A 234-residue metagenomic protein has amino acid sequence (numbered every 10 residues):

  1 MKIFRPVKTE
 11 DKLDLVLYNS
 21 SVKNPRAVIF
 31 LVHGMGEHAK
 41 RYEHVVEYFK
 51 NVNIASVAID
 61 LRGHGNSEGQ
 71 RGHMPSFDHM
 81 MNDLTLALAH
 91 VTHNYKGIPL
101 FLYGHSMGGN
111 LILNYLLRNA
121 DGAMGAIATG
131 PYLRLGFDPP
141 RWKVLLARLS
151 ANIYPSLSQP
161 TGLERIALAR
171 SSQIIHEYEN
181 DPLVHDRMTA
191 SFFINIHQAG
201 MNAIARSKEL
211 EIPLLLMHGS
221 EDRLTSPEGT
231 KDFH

Functional and structural regions predicted by a protein language model:
M1-V22: N-terminal cap/lid segment of alpha/beta-hydrolase-fold proteins
R26-G34: Short beta-strand element of the alpha/beta-hydrolase
G36-A39, G65-Y95: Catalytic nucleophile-loop/oxyanion-hole region of alpha/beta-hydrolase and closely related hydrolase-like folds
V46-Q70: Conserved alpha/beta-hydrolase
Y95-S106: Alpha/beta-hydrolase fold nucleophile elbow
H105-T189: Alpha/beta-hydrolase-fold enzymes
L210, L216-H218, D222: Short beta-strand/loop motif that positions the catalytic acidic residue of the alpha/beta-hydrolase fold
I212, S226-H234: Short alpha-helix in the alpha/beta-hydrolase fold that links the catalytic acid
